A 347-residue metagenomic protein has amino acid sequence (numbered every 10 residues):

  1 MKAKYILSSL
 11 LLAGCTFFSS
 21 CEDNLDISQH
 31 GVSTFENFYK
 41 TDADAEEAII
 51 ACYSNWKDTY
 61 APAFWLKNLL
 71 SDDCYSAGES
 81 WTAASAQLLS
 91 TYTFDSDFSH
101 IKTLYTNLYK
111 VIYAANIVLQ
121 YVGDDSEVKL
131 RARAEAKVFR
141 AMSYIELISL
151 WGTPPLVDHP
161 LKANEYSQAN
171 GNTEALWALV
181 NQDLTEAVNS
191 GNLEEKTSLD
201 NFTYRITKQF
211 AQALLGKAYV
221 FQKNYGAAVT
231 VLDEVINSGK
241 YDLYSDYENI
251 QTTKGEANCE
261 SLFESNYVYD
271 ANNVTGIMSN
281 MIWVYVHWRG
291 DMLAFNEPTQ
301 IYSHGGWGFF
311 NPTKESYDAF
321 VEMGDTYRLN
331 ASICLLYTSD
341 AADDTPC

Functional and structural regions predicted by a protein language model:
M1-L7: Bacterial N-terminal signal peptides that target proteins for export
S9-T16: Bacterial N-terminal signal peptides
F18-S20: C-terminal motif of bacterial Sec signal peptides marking the signal peptidase cleavage site
E22-W81, T185-E186, R205-S339: An aromatic- and glycine-enriched ligand-binding surface/loop that stacks and positions planar moieties
H30-T34, T93-S96, D158-E165, L199-D200: Short linear capping/connector segments at secondary-structure termini
T41-Y60, W81-W151, E165-A178, L184-S198: Conserved, well-structured interaction surfaces
I148-S149, P155, F221-K223: Short coil/turn linking the two alpha-helices of tandem helical-hairpin repeats
Y337-C347: Single conserved hydrophobic/aromatic residue that forms the stacking wall/gate of nucleotide- or nucleobase-binding
